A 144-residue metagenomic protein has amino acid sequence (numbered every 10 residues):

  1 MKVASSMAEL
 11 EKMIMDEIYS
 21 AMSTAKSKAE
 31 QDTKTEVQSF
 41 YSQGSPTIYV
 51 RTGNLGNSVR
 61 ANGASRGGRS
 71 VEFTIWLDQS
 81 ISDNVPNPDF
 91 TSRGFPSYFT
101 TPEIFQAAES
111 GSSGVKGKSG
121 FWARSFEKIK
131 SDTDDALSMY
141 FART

Functional and structural regions predicted by a protein language model:
M1-W76, R93, S97-T144: Short, Lys/Arg-rich flexible segments
Q79-R93: Short, surface-exposed beta-strand/loop "edge" segments at domain boundaries and coil↔beta transitions
